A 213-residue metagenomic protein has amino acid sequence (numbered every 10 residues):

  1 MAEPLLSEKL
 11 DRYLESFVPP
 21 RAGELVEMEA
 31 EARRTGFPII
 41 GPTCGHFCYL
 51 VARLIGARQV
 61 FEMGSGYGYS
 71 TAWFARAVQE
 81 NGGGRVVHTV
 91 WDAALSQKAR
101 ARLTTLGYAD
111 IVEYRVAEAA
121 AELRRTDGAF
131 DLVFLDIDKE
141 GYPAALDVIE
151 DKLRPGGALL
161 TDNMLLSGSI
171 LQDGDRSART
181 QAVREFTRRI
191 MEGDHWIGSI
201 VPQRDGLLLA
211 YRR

Functional and structural regions predicted by a protein language model:
M1-A2, S16-F17, G36, G174-A178: A general boundary/transition motif marking the beginning of the first structured unit of a protein
M1-L25: N-terminal auxiliary segments of SAM/dcSAM-dependent transferases
E8, R33-R34, A117, H195: A generic, residue-level signal for flexible/boundary positions that often mark functional hotspots
S16-P20, R33-H46: Conserved SAM-binding loop and adjacent beta-strand
G23, R34-F37, R53-A57: Short helix-loop boundary/capping segments at the starts of domains
E31-T35, I170-D173: Short glycine/proline- and acidic residue-enriched helix-loop micro-motifs that form flexible lids or anion-recognition
P42-R213: S-adenosylmethionine/decaboxylated-SAM
